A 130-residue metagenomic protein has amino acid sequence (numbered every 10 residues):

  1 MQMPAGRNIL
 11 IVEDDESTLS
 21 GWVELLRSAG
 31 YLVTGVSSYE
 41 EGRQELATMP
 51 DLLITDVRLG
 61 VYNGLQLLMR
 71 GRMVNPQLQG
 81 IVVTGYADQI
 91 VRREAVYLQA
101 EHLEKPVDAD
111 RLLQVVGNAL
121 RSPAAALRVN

Functional and structural regions predicted by a protein language model:
E13: Conserved acidic carboxylate
E16-T34: Two-component/phosphorelay signaling modules centered on CheY-like receiver
T34-L52: Acidic, metal-coordinating helix/loop segments flanking the phosphotransfer/catalytic sites of two-component signaling
S38, N63-Q66: Acidic catalytic/metal-coordinating carboxylates
G60: The feature encodes the CheY-like receiver
Q66, Y86-E104, Q114: Alpha4 helix (beta4-alpha4-beta5 surface) of REC/receiver domains from two-component response regulators
I90, V107-G117, A124, R128: C-terminal output helix
